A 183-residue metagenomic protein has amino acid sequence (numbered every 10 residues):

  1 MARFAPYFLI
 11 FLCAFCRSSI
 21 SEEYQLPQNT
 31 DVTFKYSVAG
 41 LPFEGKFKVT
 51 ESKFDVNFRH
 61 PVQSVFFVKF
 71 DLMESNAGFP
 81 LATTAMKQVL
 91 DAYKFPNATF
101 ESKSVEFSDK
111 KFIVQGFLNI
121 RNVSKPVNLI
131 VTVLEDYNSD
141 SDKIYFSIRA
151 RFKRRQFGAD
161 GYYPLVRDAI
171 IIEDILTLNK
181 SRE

Functional and structural regions predicted by a protein language model:
A2-L9: Sec-dependent signal peptide recognition, specifically the positively charged N-region followed immediately by
I10-S18: Hydrophobic h-region of N-terminal signal peptides that target proteins for export in Gram-negative bacteria
S19-E183: Low-complexity, acidic/polar, glycine-enriched regions of mature
